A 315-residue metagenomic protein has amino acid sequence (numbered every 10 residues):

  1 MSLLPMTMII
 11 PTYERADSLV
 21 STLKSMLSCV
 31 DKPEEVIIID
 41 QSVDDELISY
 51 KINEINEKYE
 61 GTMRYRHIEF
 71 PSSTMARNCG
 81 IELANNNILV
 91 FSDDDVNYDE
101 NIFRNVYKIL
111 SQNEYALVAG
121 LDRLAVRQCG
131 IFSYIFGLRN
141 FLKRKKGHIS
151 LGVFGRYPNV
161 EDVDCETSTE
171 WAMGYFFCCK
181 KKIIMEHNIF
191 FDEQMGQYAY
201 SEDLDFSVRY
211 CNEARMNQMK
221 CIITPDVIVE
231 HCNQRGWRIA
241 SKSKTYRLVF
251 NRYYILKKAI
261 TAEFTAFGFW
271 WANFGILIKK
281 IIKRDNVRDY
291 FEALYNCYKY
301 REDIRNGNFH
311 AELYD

Functional and structural regions predicted by a protein language model:
S21, Q194-Y200, Q218-A240, I255: Active-site donor/metal-binding and catalytic loop motifs of nucleotide-sugar-dependent glycosylation enzymes
L23-H67: Acidic donor-binding segment of Leloir-type glycosyltransferases
I68-A84: Glycine-rich, basic loop-to-helix element that forms the pyrophosphate-binding segment of sugar-nucleotide handling
L89: Short aromatic/hydrophobic "clamp" motif used to bind/position activated sugar donors
N101-K145: Conserved donor NDP-sugar-binding/catalytic core segment of glycosyltransferases
L138-T169: Short, flexible, basic/aromatic active-site loop/helix in glycosyltransferases
E170-C179, I183-N188, Q194-P225: A short, conserved alpha-helix in the catalytic core of glycosyltransferases
S243-N251, A262-D315: Non-catalytic, C-terminal membrane-associated alpha-helical segments of glycosyltransferases
